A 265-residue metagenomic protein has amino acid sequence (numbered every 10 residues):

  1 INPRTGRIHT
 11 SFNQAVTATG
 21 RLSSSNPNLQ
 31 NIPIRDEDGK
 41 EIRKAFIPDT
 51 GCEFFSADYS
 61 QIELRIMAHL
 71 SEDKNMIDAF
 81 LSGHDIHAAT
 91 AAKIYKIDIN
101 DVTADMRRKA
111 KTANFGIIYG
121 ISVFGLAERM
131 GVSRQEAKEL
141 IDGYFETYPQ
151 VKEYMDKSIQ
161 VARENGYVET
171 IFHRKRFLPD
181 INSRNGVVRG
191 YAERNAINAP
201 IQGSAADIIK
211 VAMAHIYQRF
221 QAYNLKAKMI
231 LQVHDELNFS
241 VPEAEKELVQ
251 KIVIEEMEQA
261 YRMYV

Functional and structural regions predicted by a protein language model:
I1-V265: Conserved catalytic core of nucleotide polymerization and phosphodiester-bond processing enzymes
